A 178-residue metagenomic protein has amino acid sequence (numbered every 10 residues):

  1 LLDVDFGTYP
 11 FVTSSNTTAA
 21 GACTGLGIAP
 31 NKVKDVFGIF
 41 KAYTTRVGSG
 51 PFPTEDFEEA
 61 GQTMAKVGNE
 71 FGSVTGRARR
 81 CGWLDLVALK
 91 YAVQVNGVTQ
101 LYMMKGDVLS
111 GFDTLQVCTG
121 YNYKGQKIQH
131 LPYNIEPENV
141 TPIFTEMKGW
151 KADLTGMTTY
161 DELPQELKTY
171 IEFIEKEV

Functional and structural regions predicted by a protein language model:
L1-V178: Non-transmembrane, aqueous-exposed alpha-helical and coiled segments at domain scale
